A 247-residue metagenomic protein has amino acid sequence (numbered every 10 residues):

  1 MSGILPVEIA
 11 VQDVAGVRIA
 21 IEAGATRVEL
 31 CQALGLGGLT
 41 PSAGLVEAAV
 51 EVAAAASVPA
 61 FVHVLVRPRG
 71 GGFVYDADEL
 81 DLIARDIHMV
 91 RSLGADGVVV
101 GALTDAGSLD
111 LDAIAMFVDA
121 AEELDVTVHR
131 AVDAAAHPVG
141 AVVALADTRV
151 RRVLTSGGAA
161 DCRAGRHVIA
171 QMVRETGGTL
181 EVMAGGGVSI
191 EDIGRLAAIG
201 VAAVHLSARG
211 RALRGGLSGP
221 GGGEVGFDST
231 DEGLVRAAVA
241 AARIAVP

Functional and structural regions predicted by a protein language model:
M1-A10, V14, V50-E51, P59 (+1 more regions): N-terminal amphipathic alpha-helix/helix-capping segment at the start of soluble metabolic enzymes
G3-T26, A33-G37: N-terminal pre-domain/capping segments
L5-V11, V28-L30, A60-V66, V98-V100 (+4 more regions): Hydrophobic faces of well-ordered beta-strands that scaffold small-molecule active sites in alpha/beta enzyme cores
Q12-A23, G71-M89, V126, D133-T148 (+2 more regions): Catalytic cores of alpha/beta
V14-V17, A33-F61, Y75-D81, A102-E122 (+5 more regions): Active-site-adjacent beta->alpha loops and helix N-cap segments on the catalytic face of soluble alpha/beta enzymes
E22, V64, S92: Acidic/glycine-rich phosphate/pyrophosphate-binding loops and surrounding catalytic core that coordinate Mg2+
R85-G101: Ordered, amphipathic secondary-structure segments that act as subunit-interaction surfaces in large macromolecular
A238-A245: C-terminal alpha-helix
